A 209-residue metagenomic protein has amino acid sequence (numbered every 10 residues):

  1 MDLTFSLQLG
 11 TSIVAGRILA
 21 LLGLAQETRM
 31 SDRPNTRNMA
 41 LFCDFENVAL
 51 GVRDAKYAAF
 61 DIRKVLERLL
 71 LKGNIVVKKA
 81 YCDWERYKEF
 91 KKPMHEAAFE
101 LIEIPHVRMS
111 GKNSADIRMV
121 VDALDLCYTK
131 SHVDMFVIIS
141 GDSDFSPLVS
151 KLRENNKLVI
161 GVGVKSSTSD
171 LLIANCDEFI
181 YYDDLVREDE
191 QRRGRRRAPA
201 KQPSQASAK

Functional and structural regions predicted by a protein language model:
L9: Cationic, low-complexity basic patches in intrinsically disordered or flexible, solvent-exposed regions
I13-V14, I18-Y128, L148-R153, L158: Domain-level signal for Mg2+-assisted phosphodiester chemistry and nucleotide/NA-binding surfaces in nucleic-acid
Y87-K91, V164-L172: Short, glycine/polar-rich helix-capping loops at beta-to-alpha or helix-loop-helix junctions that flank or form
L101, F136, V159, F179-I180: Short, well-ordered beta-strand core segments
T129, D134-S140, D144-G163: Active-site histidine-anchored catalytic micro-motif
V162, R195-K209: N-terminal regulatory modules in eukaryotic regulatory proteins
I173, F179-R187, R195-P199: Conserved phosphate-handling catalytic cores of large alpha/beta enzymes
